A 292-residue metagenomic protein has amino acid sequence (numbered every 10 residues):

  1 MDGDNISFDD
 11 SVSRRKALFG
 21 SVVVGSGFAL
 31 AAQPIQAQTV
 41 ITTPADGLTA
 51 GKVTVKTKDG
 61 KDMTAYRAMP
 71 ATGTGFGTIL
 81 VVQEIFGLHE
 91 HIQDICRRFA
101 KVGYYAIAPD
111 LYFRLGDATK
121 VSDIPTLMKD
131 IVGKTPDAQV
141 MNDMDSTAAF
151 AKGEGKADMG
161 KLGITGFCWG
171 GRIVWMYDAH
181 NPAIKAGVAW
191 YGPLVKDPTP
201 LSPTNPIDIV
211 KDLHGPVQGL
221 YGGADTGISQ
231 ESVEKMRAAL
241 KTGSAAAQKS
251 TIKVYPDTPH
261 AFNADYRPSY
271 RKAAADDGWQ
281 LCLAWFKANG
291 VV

Functional and structural regions predicted by a protein language model:
M1-V12: N-terminal secretory signal peptides
S11-K16, G27-T42: N-terminal twin-arginine translocation
T39-A71: N-terminal cap/lid segment of alpha/beta-hydrolase-fold proteins
F76-E84: Short beta-strand element of the alpha/beta-hydrolase
S122-G163, V291: Gly/Ser-rich "nucleophile elbow"/oxyanion-hole loop immediately N-terminal to the catalytic nucleophile in hydrolases
A148-P206: Primarily recognizes the serine-hydrolase "nucleophile elbow" in alpha/beta-hydrolase and SGNH/GDSL folds
L213, G219-Y221: Short beta-strand/loop motif that positions the catalytic acidic residue of the alpha/beta-hydrolase fold
A246-V292: C-terminal catalytic histidine-bearing segment of alpha/beta-hydrolase fold enzymes
